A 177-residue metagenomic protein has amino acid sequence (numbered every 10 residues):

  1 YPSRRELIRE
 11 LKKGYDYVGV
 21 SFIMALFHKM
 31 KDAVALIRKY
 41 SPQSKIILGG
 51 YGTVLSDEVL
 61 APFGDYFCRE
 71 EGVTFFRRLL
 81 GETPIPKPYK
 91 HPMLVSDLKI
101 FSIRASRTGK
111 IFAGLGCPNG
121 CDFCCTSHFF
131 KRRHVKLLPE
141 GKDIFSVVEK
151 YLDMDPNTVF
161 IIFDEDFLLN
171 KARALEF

Functional and structural regions predicted by a protein language model:
Y1-L94: Glycine-rich beta-alpha loop elements in corrinoid/cobalamin-binding modules across cobalamin-dependent enzymes
V95-F177: Radical SAM [4Fe-4S] cluster-binding motif and immediate context
